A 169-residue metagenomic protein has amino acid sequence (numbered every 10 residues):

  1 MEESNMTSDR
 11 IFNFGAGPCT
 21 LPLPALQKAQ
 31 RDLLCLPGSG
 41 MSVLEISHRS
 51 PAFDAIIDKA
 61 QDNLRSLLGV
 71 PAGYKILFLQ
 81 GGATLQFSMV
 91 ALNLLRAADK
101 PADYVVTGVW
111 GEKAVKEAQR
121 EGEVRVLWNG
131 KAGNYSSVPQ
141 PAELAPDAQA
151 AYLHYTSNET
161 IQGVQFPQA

Functional and structural regions predicted by a protein language model:
M1-R10: Basic/polar N-terminal segments that are highly enriched at the extreme N-terminus, encompassing both cleavable
R10-Q61: A glycine-/small-polar-enriched, mobile loop at the entrance of the PLP active site in fold-type I
G15, L79-Q80, V105, L127-W128 (+1 more regions): Short beta-strand segments
G17, A118, G130-A169: Active-site phosphate-binding strand-loop segment of PLP-dependent enzymes
M41-Q86, E117: Conserved N-terminal alpha-helix of the aminotransferase class I/II PLP-enzyme fold
N93-L94, K113-E123: Active-site-proximal loop->helix
R96-E112: Conserved PLP-anchoring active-site segment centered on the Schiff-base-forming lysine
G122-G130: A glycine-rich helix N-cap at a beta->alpha junction
